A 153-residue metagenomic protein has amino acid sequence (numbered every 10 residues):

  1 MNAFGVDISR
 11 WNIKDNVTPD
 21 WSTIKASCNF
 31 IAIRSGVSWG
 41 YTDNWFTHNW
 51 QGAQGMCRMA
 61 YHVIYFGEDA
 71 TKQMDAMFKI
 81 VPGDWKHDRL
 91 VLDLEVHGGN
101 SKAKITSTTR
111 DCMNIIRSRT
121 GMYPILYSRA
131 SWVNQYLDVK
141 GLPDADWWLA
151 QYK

Functional and structural regions predicted by a protein language model:
M1-S38: Boundary/entry segment of secreted carbohydrate-active catalytic domains
G5, G36, G40, G52-G55 (+5 more regions): Residue-identity detector for glycine
V6, N16, W45, M122 (+1 more regions): Alpha-helical structural elements
D7, A60-Y61, I125-L126: Short catalytic-loop micro-motif centered on adjacent basic/acidic residues
R10-K14, G36-G40, I64-D69, E95-N100 (+2 more regions): Solvent-exposed loop/turn segments at secondary-structure junctions within structured extracellular/periplasmic domains
W11-T23, Y41-G52, E68-G83, W132-Y136: Alpha-helical scaffolding within the catalytic cores of extracellular/periplasmic polymer-degrading hydrolases
S22-N29, M74-K153: Surface-exposed substrate-engagement region within the catalytic domains of secreted or surface-exposed extracellular
N29-D43, W50-G67, R89-V91: Short, well-structured secondary-structure segments
